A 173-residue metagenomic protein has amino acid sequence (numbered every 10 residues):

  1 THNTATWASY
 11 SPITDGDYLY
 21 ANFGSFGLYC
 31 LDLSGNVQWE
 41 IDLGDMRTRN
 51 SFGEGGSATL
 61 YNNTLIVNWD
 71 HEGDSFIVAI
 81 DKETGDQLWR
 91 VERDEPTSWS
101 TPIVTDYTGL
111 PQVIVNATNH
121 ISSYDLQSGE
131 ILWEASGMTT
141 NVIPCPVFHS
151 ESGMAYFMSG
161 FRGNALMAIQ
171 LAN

Functional and structural regions predicted by a protein language model:
T1-N173: Noncatalytic, solvent-exposed loop/strand surfaces of beta-propeller-type extracellular/periplasmic domains
